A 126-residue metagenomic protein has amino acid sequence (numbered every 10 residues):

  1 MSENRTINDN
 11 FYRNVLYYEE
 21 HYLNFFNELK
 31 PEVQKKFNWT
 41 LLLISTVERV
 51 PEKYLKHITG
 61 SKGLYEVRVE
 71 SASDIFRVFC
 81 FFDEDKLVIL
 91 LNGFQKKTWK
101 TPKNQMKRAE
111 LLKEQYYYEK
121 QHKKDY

Functional and structural regions predicted by a protein language model:
M1-I75, E84-V88, K97-Y126: Basic, Lys/Arg-enriched alpha-helical interface segments
L91: ATP-dependent carboxylate-activation loops
F94: Basic nucleic-acid-binding interfaces
